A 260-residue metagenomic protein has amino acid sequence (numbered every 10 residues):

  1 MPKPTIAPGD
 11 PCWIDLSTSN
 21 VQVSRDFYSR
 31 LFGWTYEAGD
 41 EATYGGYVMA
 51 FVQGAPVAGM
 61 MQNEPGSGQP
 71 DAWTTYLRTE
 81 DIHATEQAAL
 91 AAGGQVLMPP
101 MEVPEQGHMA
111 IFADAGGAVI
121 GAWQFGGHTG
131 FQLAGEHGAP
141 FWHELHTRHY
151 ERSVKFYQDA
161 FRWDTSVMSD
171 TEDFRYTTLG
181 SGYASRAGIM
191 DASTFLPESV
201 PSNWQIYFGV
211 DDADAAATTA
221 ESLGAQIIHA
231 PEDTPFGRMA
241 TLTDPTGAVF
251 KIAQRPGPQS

Functional and structural regions predicted by a protein language model:
M1-A7, A92-F141, L145, V167-G182 (+3 more regions): Vicinal oxygen chelate
M1-P2, T35, Q62-E64: Short secondary-structure capping/turn segments at boundaries of alpha-helices and beta-strands
I6-A55, A91, P99-G107, L145-S185 (+3 more regions): Core segments of cupin and vicinal oxygen chelate
D10-S19, Y47-A50, P65-A88, H108-F112 (+3 more regions): Vicinal oxygen chelate
L16, G33, V119, Q205 (+1 more regions): Extracellular/lumenal glycan-associated surfaces
S24, W34-Y36, P56-A58, G68 (+8 more regions): Short loop/beta submotifs within extracellular cysteine-rich repeat domains
G33, A55, L77-E80, V96 (+6 more regions): Short, low-complexity, polar/charged sequence segments that are solvent-exposed and flexible
G39-A134: Active-site-adjacent scaffolding segments
